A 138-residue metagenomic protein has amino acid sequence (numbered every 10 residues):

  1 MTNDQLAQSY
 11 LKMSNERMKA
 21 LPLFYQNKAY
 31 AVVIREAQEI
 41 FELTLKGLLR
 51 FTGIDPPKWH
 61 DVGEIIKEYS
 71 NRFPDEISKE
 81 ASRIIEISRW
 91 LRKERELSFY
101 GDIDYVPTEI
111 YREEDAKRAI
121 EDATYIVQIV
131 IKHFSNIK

Functional and structural regions predicted by a protein language model:
M1-K138: Terminal alpha-helical segments
